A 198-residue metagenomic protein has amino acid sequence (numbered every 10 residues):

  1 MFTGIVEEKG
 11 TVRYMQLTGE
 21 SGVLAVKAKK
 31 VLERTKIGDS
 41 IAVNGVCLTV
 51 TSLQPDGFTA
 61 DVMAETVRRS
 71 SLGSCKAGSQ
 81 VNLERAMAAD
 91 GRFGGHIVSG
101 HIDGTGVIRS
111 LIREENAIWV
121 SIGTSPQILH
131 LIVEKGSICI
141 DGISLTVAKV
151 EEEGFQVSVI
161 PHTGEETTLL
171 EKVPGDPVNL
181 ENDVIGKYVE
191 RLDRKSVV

Functional and structural regions predicted by a protein language model:
M1-V198: Conserved loop->alpha-helix
